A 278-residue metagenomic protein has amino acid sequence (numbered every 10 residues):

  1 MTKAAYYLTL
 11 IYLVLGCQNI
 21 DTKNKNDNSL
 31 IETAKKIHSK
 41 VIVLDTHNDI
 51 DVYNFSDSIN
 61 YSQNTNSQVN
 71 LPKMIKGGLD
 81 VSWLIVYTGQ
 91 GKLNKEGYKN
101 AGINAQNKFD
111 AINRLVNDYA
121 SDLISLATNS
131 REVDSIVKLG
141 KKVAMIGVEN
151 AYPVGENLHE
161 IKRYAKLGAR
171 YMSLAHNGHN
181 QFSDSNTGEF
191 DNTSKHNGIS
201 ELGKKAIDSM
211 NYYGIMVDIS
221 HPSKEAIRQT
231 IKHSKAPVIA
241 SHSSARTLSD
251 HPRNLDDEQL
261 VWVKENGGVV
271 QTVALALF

Functional and structural regions predicted by a protein language model:
T2-L10: Sec-dependent signal peptide recognition, specifically the positively charged N-region followed immediately by
L8, K35-I37, K232: Residue-level detector of transmembrane insertion/anchoring sites
L10-Q18: Hydrophobic h-region of N-terminal signal peptides that target proteins for export in Gram-negative bacteria
L13, I75, N211: Short polybasic/polar patches that bind polyanions
C17-T193, D250-F278: N-terminal hydrophobic targeting/anchoring segments and the immediately downstream early-domain regions of hydrolases
L174-D184, E189-W262, Q271-A276: Active-site core of metal-dependent hydrolases
